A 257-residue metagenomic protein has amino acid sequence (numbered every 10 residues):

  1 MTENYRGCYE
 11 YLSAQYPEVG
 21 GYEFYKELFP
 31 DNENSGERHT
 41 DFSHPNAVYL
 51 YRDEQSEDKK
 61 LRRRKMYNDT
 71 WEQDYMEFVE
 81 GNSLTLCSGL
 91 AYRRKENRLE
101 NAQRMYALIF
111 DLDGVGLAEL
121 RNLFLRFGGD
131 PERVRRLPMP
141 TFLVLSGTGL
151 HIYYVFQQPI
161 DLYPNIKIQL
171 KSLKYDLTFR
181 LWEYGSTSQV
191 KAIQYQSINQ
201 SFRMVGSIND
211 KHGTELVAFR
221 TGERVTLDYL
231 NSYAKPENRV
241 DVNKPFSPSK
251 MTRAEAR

Functional and structural regions predicted by a protein language model:
M1-A107, G116-N122, G129-V134: DNA replication initiation on ssDNA origins
G20, A107, G149-H151, S201: Broad gene-expression machinery/nucleic-acid interaction feature
K60-R64, Y153-Y154, H212-V217: Short, solvent-exposed polar/charged micro-motifs at secondary-structure junctions
K95-R121, I160-R257: DNA replication initiation modules
F127-D130, I160: A short alpha->loop->secondary-structure connector
P138-L143: A short linear hydrophobic-aromatic micro-motif
V144-Y154: Short, conserved phosphate-binding/catalytic loop or strand-edge motifs used in phosphoryl-/nucleotidyl-transfer
